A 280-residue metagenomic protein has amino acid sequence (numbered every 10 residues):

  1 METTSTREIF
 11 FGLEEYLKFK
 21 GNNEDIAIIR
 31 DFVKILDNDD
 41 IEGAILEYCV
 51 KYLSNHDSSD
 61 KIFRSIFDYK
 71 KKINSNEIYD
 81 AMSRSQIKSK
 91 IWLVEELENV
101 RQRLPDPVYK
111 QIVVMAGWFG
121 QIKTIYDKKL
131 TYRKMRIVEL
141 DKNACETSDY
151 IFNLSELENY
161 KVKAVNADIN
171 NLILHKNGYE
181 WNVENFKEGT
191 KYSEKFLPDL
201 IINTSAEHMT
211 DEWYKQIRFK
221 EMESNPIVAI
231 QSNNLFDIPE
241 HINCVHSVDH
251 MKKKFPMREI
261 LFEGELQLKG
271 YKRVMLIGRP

Functional and structural regions predicted by a protein language model:
E2-D60: N-terminal auxiliary segments of SAM/dcSAM-dependent transferases
N38-K110: Class I SAM-dependent methyltransferase Rossmann-like catalytic core, especially the SAM/SAH-binding loop
Q111-G117: Class I SAM-dependent methyltransferase core
F119-Y132: Conserved SAM-binding loop of SAM-dependent methyltransferases across substrates and taxa, primarily the Class I
K134-L140: Conserved SAM-binding motif I beta-strand of class I
K142-A144: Helix N-cap at the beta1-alpha1 junction of Rossmann-like dinucleotide-binding domains, i.e., the first residues
E146-P198: S-adenosyl-L-methionine
T210-R279: C-terminal substrate-binding/active-site "lid" region of AdoMet-derived donor-dependent transferases
